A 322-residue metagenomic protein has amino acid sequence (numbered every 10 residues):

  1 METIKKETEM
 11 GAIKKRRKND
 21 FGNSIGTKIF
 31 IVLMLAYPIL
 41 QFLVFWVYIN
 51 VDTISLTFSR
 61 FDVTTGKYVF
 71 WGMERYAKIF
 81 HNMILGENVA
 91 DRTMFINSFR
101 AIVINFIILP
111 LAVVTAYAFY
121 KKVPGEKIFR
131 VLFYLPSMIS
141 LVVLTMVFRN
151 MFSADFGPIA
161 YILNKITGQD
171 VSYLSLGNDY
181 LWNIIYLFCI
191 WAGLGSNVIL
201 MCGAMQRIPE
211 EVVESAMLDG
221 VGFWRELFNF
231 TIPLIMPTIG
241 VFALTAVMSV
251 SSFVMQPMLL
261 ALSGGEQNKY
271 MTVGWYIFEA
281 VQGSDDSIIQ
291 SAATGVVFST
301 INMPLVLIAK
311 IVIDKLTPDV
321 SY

Functional and structural regions predicted by a protein language model:
M1-S24: Short, Lys/Arg-rich, polar N-terminal cytosolic tail immediately upstream of the first transmembrane signal-anchor
N23-Y322: A structural signal for multi-pass alpha-helical bundles of membrane permease subunits that mediate small-molecule
